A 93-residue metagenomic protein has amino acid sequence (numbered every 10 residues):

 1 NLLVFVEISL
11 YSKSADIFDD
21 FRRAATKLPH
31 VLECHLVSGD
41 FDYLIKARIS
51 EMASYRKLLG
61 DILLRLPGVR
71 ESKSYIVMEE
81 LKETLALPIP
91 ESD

Functional and structural regions predicted by a protein language model:
N1-D93: A compositional/biophysical signature of low hydrophobicity enriched in polar/charged and small residues
